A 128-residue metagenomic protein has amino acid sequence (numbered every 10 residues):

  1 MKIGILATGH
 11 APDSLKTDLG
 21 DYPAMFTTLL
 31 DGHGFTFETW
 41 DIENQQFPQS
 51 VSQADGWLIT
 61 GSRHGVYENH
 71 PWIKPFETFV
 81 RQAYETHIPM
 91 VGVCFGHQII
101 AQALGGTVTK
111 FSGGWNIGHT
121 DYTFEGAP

Functional and structural regions predicted by a protein language model:
M1-T78, Q82-T86: N-terminal beta1-alpha1 cap of cysteine-dependent amidohydrolase-like domains
T60-A127: Cysteine-nucleophile active-site neighborhood
